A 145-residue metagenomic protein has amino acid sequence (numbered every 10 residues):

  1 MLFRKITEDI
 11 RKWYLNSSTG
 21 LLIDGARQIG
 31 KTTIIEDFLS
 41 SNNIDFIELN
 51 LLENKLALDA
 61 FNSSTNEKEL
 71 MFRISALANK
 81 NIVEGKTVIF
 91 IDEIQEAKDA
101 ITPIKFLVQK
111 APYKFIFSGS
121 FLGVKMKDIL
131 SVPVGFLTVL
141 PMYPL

Functional and structural regions predicted by a protein language model:
M1-L145: Phosphate-binding site recognition
